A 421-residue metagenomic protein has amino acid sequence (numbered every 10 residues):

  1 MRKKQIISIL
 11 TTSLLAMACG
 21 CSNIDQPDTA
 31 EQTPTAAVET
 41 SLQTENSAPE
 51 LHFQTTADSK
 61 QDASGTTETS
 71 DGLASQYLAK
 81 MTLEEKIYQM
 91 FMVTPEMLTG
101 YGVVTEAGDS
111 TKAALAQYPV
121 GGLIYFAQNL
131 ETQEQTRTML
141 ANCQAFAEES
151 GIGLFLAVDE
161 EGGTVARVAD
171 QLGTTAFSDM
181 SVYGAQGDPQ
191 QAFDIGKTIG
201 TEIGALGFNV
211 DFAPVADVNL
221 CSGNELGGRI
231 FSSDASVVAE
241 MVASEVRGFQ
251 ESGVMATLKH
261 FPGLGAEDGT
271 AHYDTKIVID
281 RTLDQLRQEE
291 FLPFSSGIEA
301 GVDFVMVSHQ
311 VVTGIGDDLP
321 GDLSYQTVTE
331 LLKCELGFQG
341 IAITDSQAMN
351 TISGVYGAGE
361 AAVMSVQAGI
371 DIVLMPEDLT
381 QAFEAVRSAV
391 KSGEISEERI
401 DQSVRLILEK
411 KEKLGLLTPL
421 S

Functional and structural regions predicted by a protein language model:
M1-I9: Bacterial N-terminal signal peptides that target proteins for export
M17-G20: C-terminal motif of bacterial Sec signal peptides marking the signal peptidase cleavage site
I24-D25, E31, A36-L156, E160-D170: N-terminal hydrophobic targeting/anchoring segments and the immediately downstream early-domain regions of hydrolases
A79-T82, G100-A107, E131-L154, T164-A166 (+4 more regions): Second-shell residues forming the walls of enzyme active-site clefts
M92, I124, D211-F212, T257 (+2 more regions): Conserved beta-strand positions in the central sheet of alpha/beta enzyme cores
P119-A127, N209-D217, G369-V373: Divalent metal-dependent hydrolysis catalytic cores, especially in the metallo-beta-lactamase
D179-F208, A213-V242, V246: A substrate-binding/cap region within the structured catalytic cores of diverse enzymes
K411-S421: A short C-terminal boundary segment appended to hydrolase-like catalytic domains
